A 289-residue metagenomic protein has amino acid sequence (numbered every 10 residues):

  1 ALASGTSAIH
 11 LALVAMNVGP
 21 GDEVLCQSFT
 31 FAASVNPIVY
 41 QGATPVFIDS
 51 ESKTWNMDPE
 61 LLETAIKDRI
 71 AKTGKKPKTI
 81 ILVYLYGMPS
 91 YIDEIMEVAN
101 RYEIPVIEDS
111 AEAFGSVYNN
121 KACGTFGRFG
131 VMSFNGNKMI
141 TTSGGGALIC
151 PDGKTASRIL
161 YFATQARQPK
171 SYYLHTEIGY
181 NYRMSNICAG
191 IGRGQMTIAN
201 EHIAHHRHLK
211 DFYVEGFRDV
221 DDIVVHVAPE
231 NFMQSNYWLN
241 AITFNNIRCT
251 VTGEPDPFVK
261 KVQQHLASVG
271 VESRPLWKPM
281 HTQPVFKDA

Functional and structural regions predicted by a protein language model:
A1-E23, P37-V39, F47-D49, K72 (+1 more regions): Phosphate-binding glycine-rich loop
S4, S50, G136, T164: Short, conserved catalytic or interaction motifs in soluble domains
T30-V35: Conserved coil-to-alpha-helix start sites within the AMP-binding
N36-I38, V98, I187: Hydrophobic/aromatic ligand-binding patch that stacks against planar heteroaromatic rings of cofactors or nucleotides
G42: Structured binding elements
K53-T142, A147-I149, K154: Active-site phosphate-binding strand-loop segment of PLP-dependent enzymes
E60, T64, K72-K75, T79-L82 (+5 more regions): PLP-dependent aminotransferase class I/II
